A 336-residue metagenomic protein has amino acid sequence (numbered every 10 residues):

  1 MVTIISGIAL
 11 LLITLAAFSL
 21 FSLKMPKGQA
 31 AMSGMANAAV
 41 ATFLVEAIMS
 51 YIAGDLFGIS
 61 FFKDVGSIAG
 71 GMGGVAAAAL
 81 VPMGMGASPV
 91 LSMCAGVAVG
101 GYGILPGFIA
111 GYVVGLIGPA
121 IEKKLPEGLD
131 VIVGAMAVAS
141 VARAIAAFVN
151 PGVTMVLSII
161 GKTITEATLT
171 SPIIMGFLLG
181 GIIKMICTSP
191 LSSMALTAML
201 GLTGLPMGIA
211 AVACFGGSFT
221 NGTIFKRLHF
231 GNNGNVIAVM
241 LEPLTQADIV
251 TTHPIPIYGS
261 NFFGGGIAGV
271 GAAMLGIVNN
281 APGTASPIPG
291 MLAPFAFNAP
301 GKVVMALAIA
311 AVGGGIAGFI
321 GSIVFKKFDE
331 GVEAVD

Functional and structural regions predicted by a protein language model:
V2-A334: Pore-lining transmembrane helices
